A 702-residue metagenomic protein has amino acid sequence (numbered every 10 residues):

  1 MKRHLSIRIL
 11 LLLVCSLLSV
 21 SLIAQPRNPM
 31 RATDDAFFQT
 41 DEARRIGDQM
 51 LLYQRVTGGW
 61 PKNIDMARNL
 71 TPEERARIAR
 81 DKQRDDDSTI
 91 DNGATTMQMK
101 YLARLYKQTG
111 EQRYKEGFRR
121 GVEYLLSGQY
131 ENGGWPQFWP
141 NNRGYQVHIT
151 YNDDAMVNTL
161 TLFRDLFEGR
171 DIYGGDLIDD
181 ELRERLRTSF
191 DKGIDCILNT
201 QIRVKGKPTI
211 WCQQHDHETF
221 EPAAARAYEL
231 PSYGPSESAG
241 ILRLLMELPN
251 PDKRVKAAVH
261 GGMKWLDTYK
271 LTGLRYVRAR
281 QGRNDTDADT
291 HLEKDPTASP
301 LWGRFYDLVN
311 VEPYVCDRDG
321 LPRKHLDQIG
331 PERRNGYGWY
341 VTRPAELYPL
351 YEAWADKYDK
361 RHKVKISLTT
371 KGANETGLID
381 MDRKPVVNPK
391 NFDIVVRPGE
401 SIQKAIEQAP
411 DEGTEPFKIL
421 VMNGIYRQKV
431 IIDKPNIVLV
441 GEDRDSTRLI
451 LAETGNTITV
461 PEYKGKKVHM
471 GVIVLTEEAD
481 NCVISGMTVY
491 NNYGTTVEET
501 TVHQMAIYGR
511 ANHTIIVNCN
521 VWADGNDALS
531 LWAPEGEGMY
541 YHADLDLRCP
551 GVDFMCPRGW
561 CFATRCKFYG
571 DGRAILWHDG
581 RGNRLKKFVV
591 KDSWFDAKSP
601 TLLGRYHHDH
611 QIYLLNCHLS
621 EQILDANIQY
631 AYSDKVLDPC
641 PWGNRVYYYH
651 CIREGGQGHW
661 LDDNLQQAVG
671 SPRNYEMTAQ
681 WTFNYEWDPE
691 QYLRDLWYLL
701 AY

Functional and structural regions predicted by a protein language model:
M1-L11: Bacterial N-terminal signal peptides that target proteins for export
I9-S21: Bacterial N-terminal signal peptides
Q25, R31-F37, A79-T95, R143-M156 (+2 more regions): Solvent-exposed loop and edge beta-strand segments that line ligand/cofactor-binding and catalytic clefts
Q25-E123, R164, M246, H260 (+1 more regions): Extracellular glycan-targeting catalytic surfaces
Q25-I46, D165-K192, T219-A225, E229 (+3 more regions): Terminal, non-catalytic domain-edge segments
R45-G59, G117-G134, R187-G206, A258-R275: Long, well-ordered core segments of solenoidal/helical folds
V56-Q83, G128-V147, G174-D176, N199-Y228 (+3 more regions): Glycine- and aromatic-rich loop/turn segments at beta-sheet edges
I366-Y702: Sequence-level preference for short, compositionally simple segments enriched in small aliphatic or small polar residues
